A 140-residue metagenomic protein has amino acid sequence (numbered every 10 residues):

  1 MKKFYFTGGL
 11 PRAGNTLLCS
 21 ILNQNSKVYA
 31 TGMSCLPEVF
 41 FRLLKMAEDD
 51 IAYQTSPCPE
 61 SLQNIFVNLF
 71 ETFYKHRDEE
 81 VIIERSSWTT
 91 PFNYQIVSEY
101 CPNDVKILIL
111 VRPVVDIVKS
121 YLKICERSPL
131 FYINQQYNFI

Functional and structural regions predicted by a protein language model:
M1-F70, H76: PAPS-dependent sulfotransferase catalytic core
K75-H76, D104: Residue-level detector of alpha-helix boundary/anchor positions
V81-I140: PAPS-dependent sulfotransferase catalytic domain
